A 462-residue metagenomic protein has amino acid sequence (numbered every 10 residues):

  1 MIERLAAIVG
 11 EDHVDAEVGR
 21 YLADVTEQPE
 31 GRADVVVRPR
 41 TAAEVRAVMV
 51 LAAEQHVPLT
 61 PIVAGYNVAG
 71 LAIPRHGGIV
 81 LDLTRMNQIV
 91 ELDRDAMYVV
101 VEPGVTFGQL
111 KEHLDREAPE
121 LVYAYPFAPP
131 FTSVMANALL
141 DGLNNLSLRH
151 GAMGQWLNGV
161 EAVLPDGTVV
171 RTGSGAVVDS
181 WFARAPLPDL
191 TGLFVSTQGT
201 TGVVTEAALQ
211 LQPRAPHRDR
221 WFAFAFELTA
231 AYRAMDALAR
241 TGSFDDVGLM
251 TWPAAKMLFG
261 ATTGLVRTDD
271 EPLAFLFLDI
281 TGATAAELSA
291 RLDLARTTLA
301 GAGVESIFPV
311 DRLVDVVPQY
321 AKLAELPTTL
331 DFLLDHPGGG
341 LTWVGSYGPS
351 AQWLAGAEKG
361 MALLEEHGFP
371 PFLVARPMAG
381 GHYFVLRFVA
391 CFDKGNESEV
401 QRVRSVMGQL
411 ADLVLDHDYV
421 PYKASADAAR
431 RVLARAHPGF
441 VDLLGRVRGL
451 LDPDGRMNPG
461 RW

Functional and structural regions predicted by a protein language model:
M1-E11, A47-Q55, H113, E117 (+6 more regions): Generic non-transmembrane alpha-helical segments
M1-E27, E54-L59, A64, T298-A321 (+1 more regions): N-terminal accessory segments
M1-V50, Y66-M97, T132-M135, L139 (+4 more regions): N-terminal flexible segment immediately upstream of the FAD-binding catalytic core in FAD-dependent oxidoreductases
H13-E17, V37-P39, L59-V63, L81-L83 (+11 more regions): General beta-strand structural signal in soluble alpha/beta enzymes
E17, L209, A230-Q409, K423-A428: C-terminal substrate-recognition/cap domain of FAD-linked oxidoreductases
I89-L92, V101-D236: FAD-binding subdomain of flavoenzyme oxidoreductases
K423-W462: Activity-critical C-terminal alpha-helical subdomain
